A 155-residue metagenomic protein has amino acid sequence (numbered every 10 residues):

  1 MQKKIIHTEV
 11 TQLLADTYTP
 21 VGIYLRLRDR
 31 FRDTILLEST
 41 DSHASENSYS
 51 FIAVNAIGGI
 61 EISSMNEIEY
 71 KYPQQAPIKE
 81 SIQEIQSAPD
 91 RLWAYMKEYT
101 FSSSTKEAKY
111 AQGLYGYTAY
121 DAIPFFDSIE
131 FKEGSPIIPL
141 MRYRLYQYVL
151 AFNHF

Functional and structural regions predicted by a protein language model:
M1-F155: Signature of the chorismate-utilizing enzyme
